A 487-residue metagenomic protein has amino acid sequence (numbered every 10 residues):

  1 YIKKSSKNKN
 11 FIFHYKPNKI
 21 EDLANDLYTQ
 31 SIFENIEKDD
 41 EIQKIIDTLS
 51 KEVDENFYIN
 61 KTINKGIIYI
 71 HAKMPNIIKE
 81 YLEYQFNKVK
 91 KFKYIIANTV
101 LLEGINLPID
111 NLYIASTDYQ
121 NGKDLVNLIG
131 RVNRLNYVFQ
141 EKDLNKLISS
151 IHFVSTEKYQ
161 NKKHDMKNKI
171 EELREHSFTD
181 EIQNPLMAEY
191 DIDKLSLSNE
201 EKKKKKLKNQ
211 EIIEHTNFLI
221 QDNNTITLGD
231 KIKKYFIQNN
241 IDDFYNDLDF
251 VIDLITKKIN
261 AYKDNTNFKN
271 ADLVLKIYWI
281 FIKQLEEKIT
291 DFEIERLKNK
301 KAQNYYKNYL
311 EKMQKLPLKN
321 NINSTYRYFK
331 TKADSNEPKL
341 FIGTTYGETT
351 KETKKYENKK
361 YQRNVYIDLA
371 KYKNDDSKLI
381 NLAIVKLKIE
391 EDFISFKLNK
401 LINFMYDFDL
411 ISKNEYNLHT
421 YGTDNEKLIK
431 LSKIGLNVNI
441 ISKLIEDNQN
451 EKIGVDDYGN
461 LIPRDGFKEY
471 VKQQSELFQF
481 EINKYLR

Functional and structural regions predicted by a protein language model:
I2-Y94, I109, T117-I129, N133 (+7 more regions): Conserved C-terminal RecA-like helicase domain
V53-N76, L144-E171, Q210-I220: A broadly tuned preference for mixed-charge, low-complexity surface segments
I59, L135, D143, D193-R487: C-terminal accessory/interaction regions of large nucleic acid-associated machines
I77, S150, G435-N439: Localized chelating/binding microdomains that coordinate divalent metal ions or stabilize phosphate-bearing
I95-L101: Ser/Thr-glycine-rich phosphate-binding loops at phosphate-binding pockets of nucleotides, nucleotide cofactors
R134-K203: A conserved SF2-helicase RecA2
